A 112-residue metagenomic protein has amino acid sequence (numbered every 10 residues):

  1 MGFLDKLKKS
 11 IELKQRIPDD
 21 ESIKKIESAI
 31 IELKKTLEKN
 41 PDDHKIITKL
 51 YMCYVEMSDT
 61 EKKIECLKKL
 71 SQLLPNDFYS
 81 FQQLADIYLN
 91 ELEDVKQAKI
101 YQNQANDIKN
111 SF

Functional and structural regions predicted by a protein language model:
M1-S28: Long, contiguous interaction/recruitment modules in multidomain scaffold/adaptor proteins
K24, S58, L92-E93: Residue-level detector of the short coil/turn that links helix A to helix B within each tetratricopeptide repeat
A29, K63, Q97-A98: Single-residue signature of alpha-solenoid repeat helices
K35-K39, K68-Q72, N103-D107: Conserved structural position within tetratricopeptide repeats
K45-K49, Y79-Q83, K99-I100: Alpha-solenoid helical repeat scaffolds
E56, N90-E91, I108: Register position in tetratricopeptide repeats
